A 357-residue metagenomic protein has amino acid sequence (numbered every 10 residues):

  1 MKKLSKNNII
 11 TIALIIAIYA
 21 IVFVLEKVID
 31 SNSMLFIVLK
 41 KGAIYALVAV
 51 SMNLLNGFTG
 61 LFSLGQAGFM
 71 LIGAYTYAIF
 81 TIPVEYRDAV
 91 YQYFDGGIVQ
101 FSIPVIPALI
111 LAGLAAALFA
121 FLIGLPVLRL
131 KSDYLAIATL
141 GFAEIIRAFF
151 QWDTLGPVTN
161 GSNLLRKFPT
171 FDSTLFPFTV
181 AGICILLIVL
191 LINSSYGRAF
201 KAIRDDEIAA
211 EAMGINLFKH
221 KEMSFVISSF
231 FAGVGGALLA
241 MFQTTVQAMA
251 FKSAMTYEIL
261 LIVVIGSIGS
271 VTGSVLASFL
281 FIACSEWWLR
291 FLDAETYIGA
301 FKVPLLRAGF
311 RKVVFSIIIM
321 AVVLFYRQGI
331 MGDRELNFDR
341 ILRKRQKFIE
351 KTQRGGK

Functional and structural regions predicted by a protein language model:
M1-K357: Transmembrane alpha-helices and adjacent helix-loop boundaries
